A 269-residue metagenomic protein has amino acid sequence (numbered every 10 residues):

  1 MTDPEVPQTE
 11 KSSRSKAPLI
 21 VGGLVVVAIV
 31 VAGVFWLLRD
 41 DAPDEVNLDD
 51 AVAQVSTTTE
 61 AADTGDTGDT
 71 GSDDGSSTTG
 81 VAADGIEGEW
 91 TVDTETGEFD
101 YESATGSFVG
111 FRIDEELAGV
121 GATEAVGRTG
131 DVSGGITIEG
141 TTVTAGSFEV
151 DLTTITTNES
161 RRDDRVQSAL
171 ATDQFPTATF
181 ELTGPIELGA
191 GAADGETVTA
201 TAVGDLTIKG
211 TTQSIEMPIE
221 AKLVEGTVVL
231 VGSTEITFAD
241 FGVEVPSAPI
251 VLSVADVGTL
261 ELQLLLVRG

Functional and structural regions predicted by a protein language model:
T2-G269: Low-complexity, acidic/polar, glycine-enriched regions of mature
